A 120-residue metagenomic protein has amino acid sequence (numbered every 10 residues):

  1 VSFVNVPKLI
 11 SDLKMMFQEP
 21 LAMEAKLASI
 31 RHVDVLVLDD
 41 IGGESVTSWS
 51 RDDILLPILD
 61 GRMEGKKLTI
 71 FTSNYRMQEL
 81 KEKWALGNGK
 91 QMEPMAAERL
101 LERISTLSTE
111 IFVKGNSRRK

Functional and structural regions predicted by a protein language model:
V1, V35, L68-I70: Residue-level preference for the first positions of well-ordered beta-strands
V1-V33, S45-D52: Short glycine-rich substrate-engagement loop in P-loop NTPases that contacts/grips substrate
S11-M16, G43-K120: Replace "adjacent to P-loop NTPase cores in ATP/GTP-dependent enzymes" with "adjacent to NTP-binding cores
